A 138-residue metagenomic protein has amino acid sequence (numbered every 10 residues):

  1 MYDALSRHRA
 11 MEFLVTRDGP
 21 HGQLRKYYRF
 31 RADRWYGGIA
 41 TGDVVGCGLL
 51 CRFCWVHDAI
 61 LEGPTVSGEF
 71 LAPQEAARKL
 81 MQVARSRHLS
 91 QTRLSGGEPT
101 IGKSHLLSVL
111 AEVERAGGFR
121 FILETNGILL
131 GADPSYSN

Functional and structural regions predicted by a protein language model:
M1-V44, G48, R52, V56-T65: N-terminal [4Fe-4S]-dependent radical SAM core
I39, V56-E75, V83-H105, V109-N138: Core AdoMet radical
